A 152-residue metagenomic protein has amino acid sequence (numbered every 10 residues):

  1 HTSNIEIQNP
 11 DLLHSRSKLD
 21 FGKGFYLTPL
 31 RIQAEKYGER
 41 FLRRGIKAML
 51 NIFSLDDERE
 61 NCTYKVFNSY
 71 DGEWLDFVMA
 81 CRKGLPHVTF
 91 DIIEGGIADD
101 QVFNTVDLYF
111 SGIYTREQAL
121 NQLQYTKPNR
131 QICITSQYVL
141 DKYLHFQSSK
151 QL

Functional and structural regions predicted by a protein language model:
H1-K18: Short aromatic-glycine-(Arg/Gly/Cys) micro-motifs in beta-strand/loop hairpins
T2-I5, L27, Y109: Generic hydrophobic/packing signal
I7, L19-D20, E35-K36, R40-L152: Conserved NAD+-utilizing ADP-ribose enzyme module
D20-Y26: A short, exposed loop/beta-hairpin motif centered on an aromatic-Gly-Thr core
